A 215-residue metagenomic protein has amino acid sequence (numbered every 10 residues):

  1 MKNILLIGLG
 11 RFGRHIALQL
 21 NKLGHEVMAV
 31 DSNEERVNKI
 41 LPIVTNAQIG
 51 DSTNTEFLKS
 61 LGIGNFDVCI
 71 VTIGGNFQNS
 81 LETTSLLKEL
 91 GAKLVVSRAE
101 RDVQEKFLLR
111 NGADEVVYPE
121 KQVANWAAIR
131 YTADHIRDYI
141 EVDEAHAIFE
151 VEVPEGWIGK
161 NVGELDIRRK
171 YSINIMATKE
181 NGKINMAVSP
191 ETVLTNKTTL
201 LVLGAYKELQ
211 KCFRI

Functional and structural regions predicted by a protein language model:
M1-I215: Cytosolic regulatory regions of ion transport systems
